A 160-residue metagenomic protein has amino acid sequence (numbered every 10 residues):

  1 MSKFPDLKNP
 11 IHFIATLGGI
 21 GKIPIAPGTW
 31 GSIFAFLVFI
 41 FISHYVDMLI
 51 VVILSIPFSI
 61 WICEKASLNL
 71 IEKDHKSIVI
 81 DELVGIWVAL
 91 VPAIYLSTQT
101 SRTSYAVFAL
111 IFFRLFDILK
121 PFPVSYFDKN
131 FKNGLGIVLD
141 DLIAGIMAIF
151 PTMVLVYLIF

Functional and structural regions predicted by a protein language model:
M1-N69, K76, V84-F160: Hydrophobic alpha-helical transmembrane segments
